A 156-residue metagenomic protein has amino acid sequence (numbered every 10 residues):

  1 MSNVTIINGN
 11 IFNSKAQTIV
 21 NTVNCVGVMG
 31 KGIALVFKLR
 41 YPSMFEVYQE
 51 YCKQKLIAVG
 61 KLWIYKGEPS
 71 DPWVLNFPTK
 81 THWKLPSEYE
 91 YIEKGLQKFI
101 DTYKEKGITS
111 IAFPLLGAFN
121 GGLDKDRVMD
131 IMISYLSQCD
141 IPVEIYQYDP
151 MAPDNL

Functional and structural regions predicted by a protein language model:
M1-L156: Macrodomain-like recognition of ADP-ribose-binding/processing modules
